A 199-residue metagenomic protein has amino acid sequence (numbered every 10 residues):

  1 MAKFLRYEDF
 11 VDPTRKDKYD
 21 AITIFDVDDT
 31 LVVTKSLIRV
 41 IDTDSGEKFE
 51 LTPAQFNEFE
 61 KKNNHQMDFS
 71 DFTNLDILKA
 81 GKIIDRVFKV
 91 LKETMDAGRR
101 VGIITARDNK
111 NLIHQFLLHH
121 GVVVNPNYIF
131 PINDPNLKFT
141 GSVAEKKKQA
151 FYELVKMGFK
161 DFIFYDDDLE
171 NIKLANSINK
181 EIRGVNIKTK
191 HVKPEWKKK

Functional and structural regions predicted by a protein language model:
M1-E8: Enriched but not universal
L5, K16-D17, Q149: Residue-level detector of intrinsically disordered/flexible regions characterized by low predicted structural confidence
V11-G141: Alpha-helical substrate-recognition element adjacent to the catalytic core
K18, G158-F159: Short loop/turn elements that form and flank the Walker-type P-loop nucleotide-binding site in RecA-like NTPase cores
A97, V122-Y128, M157, S177-N186: Structural alpha-beta junctions
A150-L154: Catalytic cores of eukaryotic secretory-pathway lumenal/extracellular enzymes that build and remodel glycoconjugates
F159-K199: Acidic, Mg2+-coordinating phosphoryl-transfer loop and its flanking beta/alpha structural elements, shared across
